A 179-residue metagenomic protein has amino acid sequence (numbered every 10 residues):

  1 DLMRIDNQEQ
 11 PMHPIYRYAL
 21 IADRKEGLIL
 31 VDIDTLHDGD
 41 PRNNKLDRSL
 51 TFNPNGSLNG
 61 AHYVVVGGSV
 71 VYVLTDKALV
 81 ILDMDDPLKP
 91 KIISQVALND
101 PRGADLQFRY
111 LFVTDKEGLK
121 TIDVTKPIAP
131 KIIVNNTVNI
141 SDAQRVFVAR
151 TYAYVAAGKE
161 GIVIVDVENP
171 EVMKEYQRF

Functional and structural regions predicted by a protein language model:
D1-F179: Feature marking well-ordered beta-strand scaffolds used for ligand recognition
